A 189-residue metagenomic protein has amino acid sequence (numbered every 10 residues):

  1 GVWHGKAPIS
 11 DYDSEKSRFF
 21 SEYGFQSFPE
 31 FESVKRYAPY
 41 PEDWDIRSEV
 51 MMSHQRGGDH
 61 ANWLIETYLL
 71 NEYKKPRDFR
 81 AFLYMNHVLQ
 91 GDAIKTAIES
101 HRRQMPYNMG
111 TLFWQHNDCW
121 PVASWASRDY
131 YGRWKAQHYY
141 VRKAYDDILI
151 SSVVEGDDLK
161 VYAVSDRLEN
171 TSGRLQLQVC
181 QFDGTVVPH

Functional and structural regions predicted by a protein language model:
V2-T171, T185-V187: Substrate-binding clefts and catalytic carboxylate motifs of secreted carbohydrate-active enzymes
G173-H189: Intrinsically disordered, low-complexity Pro/Gly/Ser/Thr-rich segments with frequent PxxP/GP/PP motifs and embedded
